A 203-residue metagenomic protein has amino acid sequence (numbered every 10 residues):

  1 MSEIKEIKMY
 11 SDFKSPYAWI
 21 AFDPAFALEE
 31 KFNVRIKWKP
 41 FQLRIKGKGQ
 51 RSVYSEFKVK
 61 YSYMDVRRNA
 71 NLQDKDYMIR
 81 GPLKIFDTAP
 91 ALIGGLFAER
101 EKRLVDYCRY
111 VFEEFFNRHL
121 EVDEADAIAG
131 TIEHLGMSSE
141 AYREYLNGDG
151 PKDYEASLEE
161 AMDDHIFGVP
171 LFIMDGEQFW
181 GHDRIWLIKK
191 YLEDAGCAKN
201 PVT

Functional and structural regions predicted by a protein language model:
M1, V66, L83, L104 (+2 more regions): Short, flexible segments with low predicted structural confidence
S2-E3, D87: Short, flexible turn/loop "capping" segments at secondary-structure junctions
E3-K8, D12-V34, Y110-T203: C-terminal cap of thioredoxin/glutaredoxin-like
F13, Y17-F115, K199: Structural alpha/beta surface segment adjacent to cysteine/selenocysteine redox centers across thiol/disulfide enzymes
